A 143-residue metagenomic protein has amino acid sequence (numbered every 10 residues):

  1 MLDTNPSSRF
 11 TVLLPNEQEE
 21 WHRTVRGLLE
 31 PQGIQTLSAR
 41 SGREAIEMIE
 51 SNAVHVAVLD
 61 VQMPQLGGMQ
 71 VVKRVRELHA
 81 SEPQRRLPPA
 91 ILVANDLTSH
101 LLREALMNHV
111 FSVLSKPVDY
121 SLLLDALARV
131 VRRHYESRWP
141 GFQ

Functional and structural regions predicted by a protein language model:
M1-R23, P83, S121-Q143: Non-catalytic signal-transmission and effector/linker regions of two-component phosphorelay proteins
E19-L37, N108: Two-component/phosphorelay signaling modules centered on CheY-like receiver
S41, G67-K73: Acidic catalytic/metal-coordinating carboxylates
E44-A45: Short alpha-helical segment
A53-H55, A80-P89: His-Asp phosphorelay/catalytic-motif detector in bacterial-type signaling
A53-V58, M63: Active-site beta3 strand of CheY-like receiver
P64-G67, A94, T98, P117: The feature encodes the CheY-like receiver
Q70, R86, D96-V113: Alpha4 helix (beta4-alpha4-beta5 surface) of REC/receiver domains from two-component response regulators
